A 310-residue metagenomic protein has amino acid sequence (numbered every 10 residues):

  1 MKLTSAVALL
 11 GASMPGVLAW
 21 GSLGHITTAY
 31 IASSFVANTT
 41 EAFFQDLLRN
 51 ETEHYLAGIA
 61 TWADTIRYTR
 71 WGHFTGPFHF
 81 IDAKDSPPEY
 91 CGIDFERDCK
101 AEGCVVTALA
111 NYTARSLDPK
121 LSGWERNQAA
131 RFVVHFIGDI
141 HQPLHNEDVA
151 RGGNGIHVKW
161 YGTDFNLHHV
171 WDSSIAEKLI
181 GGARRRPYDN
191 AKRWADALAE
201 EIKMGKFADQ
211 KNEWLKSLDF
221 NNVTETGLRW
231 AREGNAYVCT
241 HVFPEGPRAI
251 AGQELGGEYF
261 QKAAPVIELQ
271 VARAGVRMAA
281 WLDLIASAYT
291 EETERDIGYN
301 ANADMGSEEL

Functional and structural regions predicted by a protein language model:
M1-A19: Fungal secretory targeting signals
G16-F136, P143-L310: N-terminal, motif-rich segments that launch catalysis or mediate targeting to/interaction with membranes, typified by
